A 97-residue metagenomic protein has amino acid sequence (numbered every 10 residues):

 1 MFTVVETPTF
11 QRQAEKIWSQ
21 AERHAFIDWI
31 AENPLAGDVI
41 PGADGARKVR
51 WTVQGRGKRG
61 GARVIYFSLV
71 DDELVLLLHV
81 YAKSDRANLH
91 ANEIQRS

Functional and structural regions predicted by a protein language model:
M1-E22: Arg/Lys-rich, positively charged N-terminal/basic patches that mediate binding to nucleic acids
T9-Q11, Q20, A43-A46, N92-Q95: Membrane-topology and secretion signals of cell-surface/extracellular proteins
Q20, H24-A25, E32, G45 (+1 more regions): Sequence/structural signature of beta-propeller domains
I30-K58: A short, surface-exposed loop/turn module that caps and links secondary-structure elements
Q54-R56, F67-V70: Short polar/acidic secondary-structure junctions
G60-V64: Short, surface-exposed coil-to-beta transition loops
S68-S97: Enriched for short, Lys/Arg-rich terminal
